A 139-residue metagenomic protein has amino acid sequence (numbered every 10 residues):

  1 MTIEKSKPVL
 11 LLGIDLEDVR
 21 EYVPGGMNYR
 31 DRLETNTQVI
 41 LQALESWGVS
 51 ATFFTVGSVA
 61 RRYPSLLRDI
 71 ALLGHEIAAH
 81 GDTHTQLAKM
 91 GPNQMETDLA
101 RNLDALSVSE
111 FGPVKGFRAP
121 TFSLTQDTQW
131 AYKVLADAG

Functional and structural regions predicted by a protein language model:
M1-G116, T121-G139: Catalytic alpha-helical scaffold of carbohydrate-active enzymes acting on polysaccharides/glycoconjugates
